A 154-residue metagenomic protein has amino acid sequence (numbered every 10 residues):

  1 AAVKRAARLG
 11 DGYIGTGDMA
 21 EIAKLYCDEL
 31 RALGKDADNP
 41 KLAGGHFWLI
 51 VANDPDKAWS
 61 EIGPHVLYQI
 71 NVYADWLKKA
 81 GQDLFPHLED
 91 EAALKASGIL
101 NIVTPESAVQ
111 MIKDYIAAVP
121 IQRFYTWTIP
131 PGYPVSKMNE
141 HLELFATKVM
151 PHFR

Functional and structural regions predicted by a protein language model:
A1-R154: Active-site-adjacent structural elements that line small-molecule/cofactor binding pockets in enzymes
